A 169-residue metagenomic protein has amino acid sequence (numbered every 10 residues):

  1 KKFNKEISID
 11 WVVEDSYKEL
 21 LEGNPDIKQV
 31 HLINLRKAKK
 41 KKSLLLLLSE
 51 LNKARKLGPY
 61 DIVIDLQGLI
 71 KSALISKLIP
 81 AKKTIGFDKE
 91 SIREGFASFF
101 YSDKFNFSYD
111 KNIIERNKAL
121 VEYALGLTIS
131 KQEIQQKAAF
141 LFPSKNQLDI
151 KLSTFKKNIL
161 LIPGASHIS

Functional and structural regions predicted by a protein language model:
K1-S169: Catalytic machinery of carbohydrate-active enzymes, primarily nucleotide-sugar-dependent glycosyltransferases
